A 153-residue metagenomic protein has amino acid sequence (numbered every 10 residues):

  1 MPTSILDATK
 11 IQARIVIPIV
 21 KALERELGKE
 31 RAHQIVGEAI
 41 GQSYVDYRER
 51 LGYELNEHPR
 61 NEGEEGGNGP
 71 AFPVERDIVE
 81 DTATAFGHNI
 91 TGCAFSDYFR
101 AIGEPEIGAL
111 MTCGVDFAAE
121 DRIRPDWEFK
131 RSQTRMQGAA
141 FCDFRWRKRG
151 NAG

Functional and structural regions predicted by a protein language model:
M1-A85, A94, Y98-T112, D126-F141 (+1 more regions): N-terminal accessory segment detector
P18, V115-R122: Amphipathic alpha-helical segments that form well-ordered structural scaffolds and often line/cohere around active
H88: A helicase ATPase "motif cassette" and its flanking acidic/Ser/Thr-rich regulatory loops
